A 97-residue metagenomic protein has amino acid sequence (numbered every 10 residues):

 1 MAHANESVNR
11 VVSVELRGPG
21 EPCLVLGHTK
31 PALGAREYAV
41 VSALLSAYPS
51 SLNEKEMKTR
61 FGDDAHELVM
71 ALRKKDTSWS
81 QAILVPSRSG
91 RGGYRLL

Functional and structural regions predicted by a protein language model:
M1-A32: Short boundary/linker motifs that mark transitions into or out of structured domains
N5, Y48, G62-D64: Serine/threonine-rich low-complexity intrinsically disordered regions
V8, L16, D63-L97: DNA-binding patch around the recognition helix
G20, A32, A39, Q81-I83: Short, well-ordered helical secondary-structure segments
E21-C23, P49, R91-G93: A generic structural signal for beta-strand entry/edge sites
H28-K58: Short amphipathic alpha-helical recognition elements used for nucleic-acid or partner binding across transcription
